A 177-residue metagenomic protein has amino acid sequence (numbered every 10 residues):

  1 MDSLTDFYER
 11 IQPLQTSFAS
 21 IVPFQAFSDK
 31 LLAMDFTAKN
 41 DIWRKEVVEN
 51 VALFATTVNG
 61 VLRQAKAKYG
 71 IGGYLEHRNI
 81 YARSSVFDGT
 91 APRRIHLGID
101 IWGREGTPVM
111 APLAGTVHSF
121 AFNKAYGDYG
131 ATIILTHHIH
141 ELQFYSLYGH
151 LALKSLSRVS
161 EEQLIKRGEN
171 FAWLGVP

Functional and structural regions predicted by a protein language model:
M1-D100, R104: Polar/charged, compositionally biased leader and regulatory segments
G72, L97, A114, Y129 (+1 more regions): Short glycine-rich loop/turn motifs that provide flexible caps or phosphate-binding loops at active sites
P92-L97, A131, Q143-S146, I165-G168: Glycine-rich, flexible loop segments associated with nucleotide phosphate handling
H96-G98, R104-G106, P112, G130-T132: Extracellular structured ligand-interaction cores
I101, T132-L135, K166-P177: Short hydrophobic beta/alpha edge segments that flank linear recognition/processing sites
G103, A152-V159: Short alpha-helix capping/helix-loop boundary micro-motifs
P108-S119, R158-L174: Short, well-structured beta-strand-loop connectors
A111-S155: Zn2+-dependent peptidoglycan hydrolase active-site motif and core
